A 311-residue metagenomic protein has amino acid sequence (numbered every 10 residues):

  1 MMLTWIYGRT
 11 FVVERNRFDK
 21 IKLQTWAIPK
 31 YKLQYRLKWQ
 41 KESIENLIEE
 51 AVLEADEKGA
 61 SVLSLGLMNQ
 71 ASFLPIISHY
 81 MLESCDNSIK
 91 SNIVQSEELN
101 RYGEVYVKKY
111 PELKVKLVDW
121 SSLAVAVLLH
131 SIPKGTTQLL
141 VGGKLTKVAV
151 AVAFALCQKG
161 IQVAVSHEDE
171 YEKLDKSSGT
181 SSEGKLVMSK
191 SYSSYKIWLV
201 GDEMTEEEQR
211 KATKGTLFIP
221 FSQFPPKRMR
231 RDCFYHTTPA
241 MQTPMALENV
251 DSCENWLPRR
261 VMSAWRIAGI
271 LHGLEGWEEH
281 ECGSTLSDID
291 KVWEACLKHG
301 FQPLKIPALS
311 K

Functional and structural regions predicted by a protein language model:
M1-K22, L217-K311: Adenosine-phosphate binding glycine-rich loop
I28-Y31, L65-M68, K90-Q95, G142-K144 (+4 more regions): Structural motif
R36-E50: Glycine-rich anion/phosphate-binding loops
E45, V52-S121: Phosphate/diphosphate ligand-binding glycine-rich loop within oxidoreductases
A71-I76, N92-Y102, E170-K176, E206-E208 (+1 more regions): Short, charged/polar "capping" segments at the starts of alpha-helices and the immediately preceding loops
A124, L128, K147-A149: Hydrophobic/small residue at the entry helix of a nucleotide-binding pocket
P133-V200: Glycine-rich phosphate/diphosphate-binding loop of Rossmann-like nucleotide-binding domains
K190-D232: Glycine-rich cofactor phosphate-binding loops and adjacent beta1-alpha1 units of small-molecule cofactor enzyme domains
